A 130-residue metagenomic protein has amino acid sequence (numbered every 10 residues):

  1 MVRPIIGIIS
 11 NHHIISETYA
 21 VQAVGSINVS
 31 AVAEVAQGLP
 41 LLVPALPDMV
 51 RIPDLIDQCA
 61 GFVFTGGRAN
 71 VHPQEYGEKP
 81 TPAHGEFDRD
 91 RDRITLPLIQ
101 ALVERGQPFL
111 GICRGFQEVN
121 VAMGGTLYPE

Functional and structural regions predicted by a protein language model:
M1-L110, N120-M123, Y128: N-terminal beta1-alpha1 cap of cysteine-dependent amidohydrolase-like domains
C113: Conserved G/P- and acidic residue-centered "switch" motifs that form tight phosphate/ATP-binding loops in soluble
F116: The feature captures the ABC ATPase H-loop/switch
